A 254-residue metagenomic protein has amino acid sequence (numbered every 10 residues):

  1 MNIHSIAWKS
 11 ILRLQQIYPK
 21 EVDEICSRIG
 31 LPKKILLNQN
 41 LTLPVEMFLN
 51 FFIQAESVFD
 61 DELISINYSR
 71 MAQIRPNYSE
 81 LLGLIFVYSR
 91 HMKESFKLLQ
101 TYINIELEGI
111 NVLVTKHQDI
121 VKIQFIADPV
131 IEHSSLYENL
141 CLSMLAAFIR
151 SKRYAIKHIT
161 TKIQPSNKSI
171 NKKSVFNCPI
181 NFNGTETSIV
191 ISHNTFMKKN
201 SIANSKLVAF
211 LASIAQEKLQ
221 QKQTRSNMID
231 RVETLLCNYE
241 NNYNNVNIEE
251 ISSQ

Functional and structural regions predicted by a protein language model:
M1-D119: N-terminal low-complexity or simple alpha-helical regulatory segments that function as activation/interaction modules
N2-I6, D119-K122, A127, S134 (+2 more regions): Surface-exposed, interaction-prone regions with an acidic/low-complexity signature
D23-E24, S135-L136, V246-E249: Short, solvent-exposed positions on alpha-helices
P44, I53, N77-S188, S192-N194: N-terminal regulatory/effector-sensing and dimerization cores that precede helix-turn-helix DNA-binding domains
E62, E106, K152, K218-K222 (+1 more regions): Solvent-exposed amphipathic alpha-helical surface segments
S174, C178-Q254: Extended mid-to-C-terminal alpha-helical interaction segments
